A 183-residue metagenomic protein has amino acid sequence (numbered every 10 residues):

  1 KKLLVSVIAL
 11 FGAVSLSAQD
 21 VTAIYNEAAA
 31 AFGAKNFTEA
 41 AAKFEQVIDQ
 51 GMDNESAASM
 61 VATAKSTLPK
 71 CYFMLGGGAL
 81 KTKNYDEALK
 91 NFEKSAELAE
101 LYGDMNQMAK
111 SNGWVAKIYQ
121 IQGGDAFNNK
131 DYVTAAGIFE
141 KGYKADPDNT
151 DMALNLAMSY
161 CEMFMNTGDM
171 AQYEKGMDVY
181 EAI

Functional and structural regions predicted by a protein language model:
V21, E55, A62, P69 (+4 more regions): Helix-start (N-cap) detector for alpha-helical repeat units in TPR-like alpha-solenoids, especially tetratricopeptide
A29, E55, P69, G76-G77 (+4 more regions): Short coil/turn linking the two alpha-helices of tandem helical-hairpin repeats
M52, E100, P147-D148: Short coil turns that delineate tetratricopeptide repeat
M60-T63, T67, M74, Q107 (+4 more regions): Canonical tetratricopeptide repeat
